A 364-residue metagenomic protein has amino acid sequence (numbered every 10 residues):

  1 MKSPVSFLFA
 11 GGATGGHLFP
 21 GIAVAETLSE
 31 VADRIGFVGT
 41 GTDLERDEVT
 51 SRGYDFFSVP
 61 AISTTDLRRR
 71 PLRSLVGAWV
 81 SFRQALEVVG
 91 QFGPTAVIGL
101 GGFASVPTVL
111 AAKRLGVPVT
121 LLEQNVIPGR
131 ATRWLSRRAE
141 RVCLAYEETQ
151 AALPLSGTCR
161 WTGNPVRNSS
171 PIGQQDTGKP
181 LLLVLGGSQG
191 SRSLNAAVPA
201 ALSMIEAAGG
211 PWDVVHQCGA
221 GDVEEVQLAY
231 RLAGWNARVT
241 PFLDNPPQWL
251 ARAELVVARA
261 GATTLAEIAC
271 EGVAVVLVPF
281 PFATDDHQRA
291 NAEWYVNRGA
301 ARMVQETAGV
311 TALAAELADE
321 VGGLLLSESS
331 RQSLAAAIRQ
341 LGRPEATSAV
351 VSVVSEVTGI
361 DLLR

Functional and structural regions predicted by a protein language model:
P4-G12, R34-G77, A220-D222: Conserved nucleotide-sugar phosphate-binding/catalytic loop shared by glycosyltransferases and other
R34, D55, K113-I172: Active-site-proximal region of nucleotide-activated glycan assembly enzymes, centered on histidine/acidic-rich loops
D43-R52, Q174-V256, R289-A292, N297 (+1 more regions): Donor-nucleotide binding loops and adjacent catalytic segments primarily of GT-B fold Leloir glycosyltransferases
T64-A96: An amphipathic, basic-hydrophobic alpha-helix
Q84-V97, S105-T120, R133-R138: Glycosyltransferases and closely related glycan-assembly transferases that use nucleotide-activated donors
P94-A96, A251-A266, V273-A274: Acidic donor-binding loop of glycosyltransferase active sites
S330-P344: A short, well-ordered alpha-helix in the C-terminal region of glycosyltransferases
R343-R364: C-terminal alpha-helical cap of glycosyltransferases
